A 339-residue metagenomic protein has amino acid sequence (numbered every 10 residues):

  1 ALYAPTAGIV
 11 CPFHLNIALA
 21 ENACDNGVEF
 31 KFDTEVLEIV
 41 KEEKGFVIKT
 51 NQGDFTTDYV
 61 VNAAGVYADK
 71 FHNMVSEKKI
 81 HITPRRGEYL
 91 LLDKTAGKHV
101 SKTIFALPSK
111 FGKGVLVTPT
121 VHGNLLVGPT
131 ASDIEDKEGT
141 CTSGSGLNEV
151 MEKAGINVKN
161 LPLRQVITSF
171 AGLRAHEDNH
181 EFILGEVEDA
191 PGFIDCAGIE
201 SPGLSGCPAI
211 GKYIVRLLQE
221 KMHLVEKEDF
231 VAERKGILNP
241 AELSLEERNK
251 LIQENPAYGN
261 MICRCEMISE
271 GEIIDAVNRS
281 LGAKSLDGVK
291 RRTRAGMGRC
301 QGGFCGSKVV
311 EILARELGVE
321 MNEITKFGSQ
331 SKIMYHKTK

Functional and structural regions predicted by a protein language model:
L2-Y59, Y67: Helical element adjacent to the flavin cofactor pocket in flavoenzyme catalytic cores
P12, A18, G112, V121-H122 (+4 more regions): C-terminal catalytic lobe of FAD-dependent flavoproteins
N22, N26, K70, M74 (+3 more regions): Active-site catalytic microenvironments for nucleophilic, acid-base chemistry
I39-G128, S132-S143, E152, V158-L161 (+1 more regions): Flavin-dependent oxidoreductases
E138, S269-S280, G303-M321: Iron-sulfur (Fe-S) cluster-binding segments and ferredoxin-like electron-carrier domains, especially [2Fe-2S]
K290-S307, E323-K339: Short Fe-S-cluster ligation motifs
